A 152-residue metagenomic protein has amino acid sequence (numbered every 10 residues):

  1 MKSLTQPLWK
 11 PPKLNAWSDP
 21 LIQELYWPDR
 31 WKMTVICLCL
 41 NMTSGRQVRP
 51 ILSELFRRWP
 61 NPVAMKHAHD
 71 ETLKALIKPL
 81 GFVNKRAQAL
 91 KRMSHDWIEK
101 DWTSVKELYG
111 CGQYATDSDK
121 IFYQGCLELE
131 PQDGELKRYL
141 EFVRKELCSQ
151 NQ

Functional and structural regions predicted by a protein language model:
M1-L8: Mixed-charge, low-complexity intrinsically disordered regions
W17-Q152: Catalytic cores of DNA base-excision repair glycosylases
